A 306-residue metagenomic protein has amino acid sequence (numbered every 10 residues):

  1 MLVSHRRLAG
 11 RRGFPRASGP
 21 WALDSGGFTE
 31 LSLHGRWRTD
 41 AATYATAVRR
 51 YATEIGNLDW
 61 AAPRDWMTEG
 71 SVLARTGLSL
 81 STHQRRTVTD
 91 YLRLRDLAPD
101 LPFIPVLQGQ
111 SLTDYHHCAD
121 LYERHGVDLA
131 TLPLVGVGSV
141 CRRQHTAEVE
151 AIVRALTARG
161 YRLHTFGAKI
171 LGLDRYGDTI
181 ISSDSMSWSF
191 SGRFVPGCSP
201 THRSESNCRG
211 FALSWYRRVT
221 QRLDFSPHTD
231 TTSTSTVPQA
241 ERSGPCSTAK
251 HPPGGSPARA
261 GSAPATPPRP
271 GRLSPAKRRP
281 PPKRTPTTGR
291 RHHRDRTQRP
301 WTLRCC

Functional and structural regions predicted by a protein language model:
M1-T89, E241-R242, C246-G271, P275 (+1 more regions): Non-catalytic, usually N-terminal nucleic-acid engagement modules in DNA/RNA processing proteins
R7, G26-T29, S139-C141, M186-F194: Short, acidic/turn-prone active-site loops that include or flank metal/cofactor- and phosphate-binding residues
P15-R16, L33-A42, G56-P63, R95-P99 (+4 more regions): Low-complexity, flexible helical/coil segments
Y44, V48, Y115-A119, W215 (+1 more regions): Generic structural signal of hydrophobic/aromatic residues within well-ordered alpha-helices of folded domains
R49, D96, R124, A151-L163 (+1 more regions): Alpha/beta catalytic cores of nucleotide-metabolism and tRNA/nucleoside-modifying enzymes
R49-S183: Eukaryote-skewed repeat-based solenoidal scaffolds used as protein-protein interaction platforms, primarily
